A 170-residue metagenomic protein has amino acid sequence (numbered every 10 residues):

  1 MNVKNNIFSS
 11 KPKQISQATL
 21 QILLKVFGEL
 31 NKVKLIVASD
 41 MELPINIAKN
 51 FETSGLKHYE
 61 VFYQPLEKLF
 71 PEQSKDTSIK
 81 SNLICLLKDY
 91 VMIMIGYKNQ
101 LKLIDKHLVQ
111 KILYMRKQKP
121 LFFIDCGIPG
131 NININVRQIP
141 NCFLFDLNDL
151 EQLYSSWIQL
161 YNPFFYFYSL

Functional and structural regions predicted by a protein language model:
M1-N31: Glycine/serine-rich phosphate-binding loop and adjoining beta1-alpha1 elements at the start of nucleotide-handling
A18, E72-I79, H107, C126: Short gly/ser/thr-rich secondary-structure transition/capping motifs
L30-K34, P120: Phosphate-coordination loops involved in phosphoryl transfer and adenosine-cofactor binding
A38-S74: NAD(P)-binding Rossmann-fold cofactor-contacting core
E42-L43, L66, N99-Q100, I128-P129 (+1 more regions): Short, glycine-/Ser/Thr-/acidic-enriched flexible segments
Y63-P65, Q73-Y90: Short acidic low-complexity segments
I84-I124, I128-P129: Rossmann-like NAD(P)-binding element
Q110-F122, C126, G130-L170: Adenosine-phosphate binding glycine-rich loop
